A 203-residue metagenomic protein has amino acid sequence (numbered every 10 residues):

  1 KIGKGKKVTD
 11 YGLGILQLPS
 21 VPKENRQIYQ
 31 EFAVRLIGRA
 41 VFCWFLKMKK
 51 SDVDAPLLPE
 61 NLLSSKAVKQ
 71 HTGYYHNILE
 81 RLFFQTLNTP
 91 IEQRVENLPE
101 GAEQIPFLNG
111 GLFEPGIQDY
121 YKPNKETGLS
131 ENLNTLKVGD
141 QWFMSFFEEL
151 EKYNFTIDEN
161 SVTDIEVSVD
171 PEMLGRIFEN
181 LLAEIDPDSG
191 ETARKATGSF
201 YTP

Functional and structural regions predicted by a protein language model:
K1-P203: Preference for the N-terminal adenyl/adenosyl cofactor-binding alpha/beta module
